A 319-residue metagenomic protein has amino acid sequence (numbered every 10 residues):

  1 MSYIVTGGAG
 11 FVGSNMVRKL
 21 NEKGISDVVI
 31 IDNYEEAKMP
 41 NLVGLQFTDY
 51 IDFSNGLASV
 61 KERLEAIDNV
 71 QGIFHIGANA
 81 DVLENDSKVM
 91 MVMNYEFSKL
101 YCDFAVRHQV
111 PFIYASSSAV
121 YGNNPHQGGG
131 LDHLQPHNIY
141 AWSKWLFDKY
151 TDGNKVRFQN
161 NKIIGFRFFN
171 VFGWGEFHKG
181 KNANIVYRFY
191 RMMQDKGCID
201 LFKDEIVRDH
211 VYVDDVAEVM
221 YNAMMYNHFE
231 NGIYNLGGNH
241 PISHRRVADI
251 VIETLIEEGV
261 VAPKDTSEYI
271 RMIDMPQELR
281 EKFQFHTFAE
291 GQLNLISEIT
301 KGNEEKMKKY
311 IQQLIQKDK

Functional and structural regions predicted by a protein language model:
Y3-K23: N-terminal Rossmann NAD(P)H-binding glycine-rich loop of SDR-like oxidoreductase domains
T6, V171-G175, D200-V211, Y234-I242 (+2 more regions): Glycine-rich Rossmann NAD(P)(H)-binding loop
E22, G291, S297-K319: Amphipathic terminal alpha-helices
G44, F53-M93: NAD(P)H-binding glycine-rich loop region in Rossmannoid oxidoreductase-like domains and their noncatalytic homologs
V92, E96-L100, R107, P111 (+4 more regions): Catalytic helix-loop patch of NAD(P)-dependent Rossmann-fold dehydrogenases
W145, Q159-N160, V171-Y187, G197 (+3 more regions): Glycine/proline-rich active-site loop of Rossmann-fold NAD(P)-dependent oxidoreductases
D195, V219-N222, Y226-L279: Mid/C-terminal beta-alpha module of Rossmann-like enzyme folds, strongest in SDR-family dehydrogenases/epimerases
V213, I233, R245-R246, I273-E305: Conserved C-terminal active-site "lid" loop/helix of NAD(P)H-dependent oxidoreductases that clamps the redox cofactor
